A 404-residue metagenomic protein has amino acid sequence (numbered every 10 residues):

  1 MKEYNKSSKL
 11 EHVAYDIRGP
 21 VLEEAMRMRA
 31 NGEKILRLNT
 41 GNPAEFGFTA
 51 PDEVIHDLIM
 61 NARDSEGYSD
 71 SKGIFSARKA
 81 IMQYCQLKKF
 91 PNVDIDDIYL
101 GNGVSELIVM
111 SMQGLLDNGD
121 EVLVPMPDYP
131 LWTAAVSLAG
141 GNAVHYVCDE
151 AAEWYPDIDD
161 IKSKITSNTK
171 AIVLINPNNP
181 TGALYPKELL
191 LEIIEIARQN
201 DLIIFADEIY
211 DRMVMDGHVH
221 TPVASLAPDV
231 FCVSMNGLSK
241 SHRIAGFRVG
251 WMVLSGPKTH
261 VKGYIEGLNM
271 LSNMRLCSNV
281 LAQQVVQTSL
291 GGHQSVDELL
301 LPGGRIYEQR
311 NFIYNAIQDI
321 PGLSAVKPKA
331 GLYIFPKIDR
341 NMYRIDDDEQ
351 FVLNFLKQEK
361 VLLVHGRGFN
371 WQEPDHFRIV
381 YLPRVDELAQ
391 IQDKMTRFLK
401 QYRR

Functional and structural regions predicted by a protein language model:
K2-K6, E11-G103, M110, C277 (+2 more regions): N-terminal small-domain helix-loop-helix segment of the aminotransferase-like
N31, A139, Q199-N200, V230 (+2 more regions): Helix C-cap/helix->beta junction micro-motif
L87, K162-S163, R344-D346, N354-L363 (+1 more regions): PLP-dependent enzyme catalytic core of the Aspartate aminotransferase-like
G114-V136: Conserved PLP-anchoring active-site segment centered on the Schiff-base-forming lysine
L138-V144: A short helix-loop-beta submotif of the ANL/AMP-binding
V144, D149-H220: Active-site phosphate-binding strand-loop segment of PLP-dependent enzymes
S225-G304, Y314-A316, L399: Conserved core segment of the aminotransferase class I/II
Q287, G303-I317, A325-D339, E373: Conserved glycine-rich beta-strand-loop-beta hairpin in the small C-terminal domain of fold type I
